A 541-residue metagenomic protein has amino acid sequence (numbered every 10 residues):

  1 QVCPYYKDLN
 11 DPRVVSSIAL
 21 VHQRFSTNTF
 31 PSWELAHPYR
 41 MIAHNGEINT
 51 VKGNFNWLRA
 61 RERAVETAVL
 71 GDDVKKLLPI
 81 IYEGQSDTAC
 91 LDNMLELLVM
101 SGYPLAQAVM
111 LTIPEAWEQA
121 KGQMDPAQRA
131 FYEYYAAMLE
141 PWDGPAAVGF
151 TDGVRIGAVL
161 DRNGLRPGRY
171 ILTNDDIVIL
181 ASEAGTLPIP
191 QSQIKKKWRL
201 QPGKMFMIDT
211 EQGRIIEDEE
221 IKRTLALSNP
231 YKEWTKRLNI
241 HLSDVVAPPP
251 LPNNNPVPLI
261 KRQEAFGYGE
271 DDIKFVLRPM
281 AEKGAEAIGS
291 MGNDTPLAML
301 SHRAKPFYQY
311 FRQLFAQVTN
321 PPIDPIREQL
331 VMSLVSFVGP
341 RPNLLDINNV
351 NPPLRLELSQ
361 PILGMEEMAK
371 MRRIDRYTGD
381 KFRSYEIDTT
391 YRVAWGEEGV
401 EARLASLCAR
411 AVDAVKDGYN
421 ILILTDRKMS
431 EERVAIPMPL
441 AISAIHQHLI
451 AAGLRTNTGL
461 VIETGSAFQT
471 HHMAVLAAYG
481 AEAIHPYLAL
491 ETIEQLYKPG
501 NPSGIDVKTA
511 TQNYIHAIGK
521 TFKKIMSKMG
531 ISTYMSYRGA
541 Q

Functional and structural regions predicted by a protein language model:
Q1-D8, P104, E217, G364 (+4 more regions): Short, solvent-exposed coil/turn linker segments
Q1-N349, D375-Y377: Conserved short alpha-helical segments that host acidic/polar catalytic motifs at enzyme active sites
N10-V14, H37, K283, A287 (+1 more regions): Non-catalytic terminal/interface segments that mediate subunit docking, oligomerization, and allosteric communication
S16, V21-K75, S101, E115-A147 (+3 more regions): Glycine-rich phosphate/ribose-binding loops and adjacent secondary-structure elements that form binding surfaces
S527-Q541: Charge-patterned, long linear interaction tracts outside catalytic cores
